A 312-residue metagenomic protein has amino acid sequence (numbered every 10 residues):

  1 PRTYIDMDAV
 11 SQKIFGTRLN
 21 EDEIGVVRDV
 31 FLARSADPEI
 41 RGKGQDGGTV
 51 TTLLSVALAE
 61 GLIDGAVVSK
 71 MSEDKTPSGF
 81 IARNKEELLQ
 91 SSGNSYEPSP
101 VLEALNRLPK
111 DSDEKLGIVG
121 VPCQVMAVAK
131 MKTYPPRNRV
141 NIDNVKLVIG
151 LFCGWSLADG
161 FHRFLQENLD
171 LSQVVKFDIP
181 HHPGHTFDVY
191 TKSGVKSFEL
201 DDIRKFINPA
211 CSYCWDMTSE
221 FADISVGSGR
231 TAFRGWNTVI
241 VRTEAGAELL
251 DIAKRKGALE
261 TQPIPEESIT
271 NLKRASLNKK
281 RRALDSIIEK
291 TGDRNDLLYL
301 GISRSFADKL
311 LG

Functional and structural regions predicted by a protein language model:
P1, C123, C211-C214: Short cysteine clusters
P1-G120, A253-G312: Iron-sulfur-cluster electron-transfer modules
I63-D64, K115, Q166-G312: Long, compositionally biased charged/polar accessory segments in the mid-to-C-terminal portions of proteins
V67-K70, V148-F152: Short internal beta-strands
N84, K132-R137, F164-E167, K254-A258: Short, solvent-exposed amphipathic alpha-helical segments in soluble enzyme and RNA/protein-processing domains
E87, T133-G150: A short alpha->loop->secondary-structure connector
D111-N138: A glycine-rich beta-strand to alpha-helix segment that forms a phosphate/ribose-binding loop at ligand/cofactor sites
G150-R163: Short, conserved secondary-structure transition motifs
